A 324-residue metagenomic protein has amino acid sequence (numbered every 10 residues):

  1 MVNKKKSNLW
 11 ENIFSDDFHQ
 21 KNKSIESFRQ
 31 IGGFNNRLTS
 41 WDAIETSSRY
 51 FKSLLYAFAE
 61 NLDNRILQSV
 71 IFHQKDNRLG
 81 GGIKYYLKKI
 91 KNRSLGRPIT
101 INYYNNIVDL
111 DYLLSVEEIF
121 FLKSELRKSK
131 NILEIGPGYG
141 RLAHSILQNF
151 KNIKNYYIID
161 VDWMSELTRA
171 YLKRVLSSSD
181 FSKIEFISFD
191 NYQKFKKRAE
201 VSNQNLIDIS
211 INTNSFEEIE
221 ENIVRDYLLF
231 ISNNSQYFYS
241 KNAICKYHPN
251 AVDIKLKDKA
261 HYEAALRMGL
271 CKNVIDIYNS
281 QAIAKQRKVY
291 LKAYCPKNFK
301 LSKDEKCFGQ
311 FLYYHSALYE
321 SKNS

Functional and structural regions predicted by a protein language model:
M1-V108, S302, Q310, S316-L318: N-terminal accessory regions of S-adenosyl-L-methionine
Y112-S129: Conserved alpha-helix/loop element of class I SAM-dependent methyltransferases that forms part of the SAM/SAH-binding
S129-G138: Conserved class I S-adenosyl-L-methionine
Y139-N152: Conserved SAM-binding loop of SAM-dependent methyltransferases across substrates and taxa, primarily the Class I
Y171-Q204: S-adenosyl-L-methionine
I211: A conserved beta-strand element that flanks and buttresses the S-adenosyl-L-methionine
E218-I231: A short, conserved alpha-helix within the catalytic core of class I
S235-Y247: Conserved beta-strand signature within the Rossmann-like core of class I S-adenosyl-L-methionine
